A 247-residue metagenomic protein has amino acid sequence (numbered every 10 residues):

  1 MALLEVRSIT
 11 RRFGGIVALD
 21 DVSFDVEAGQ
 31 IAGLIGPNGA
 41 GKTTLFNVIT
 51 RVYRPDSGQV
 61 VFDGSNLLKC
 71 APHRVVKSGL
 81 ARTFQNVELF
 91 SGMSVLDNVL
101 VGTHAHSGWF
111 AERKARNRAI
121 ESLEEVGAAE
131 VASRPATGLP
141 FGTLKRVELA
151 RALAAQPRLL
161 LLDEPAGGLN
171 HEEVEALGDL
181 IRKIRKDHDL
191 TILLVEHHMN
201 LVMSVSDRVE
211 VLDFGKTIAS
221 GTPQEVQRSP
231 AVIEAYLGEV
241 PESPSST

Functional and structural regions predicted by a protein language model:
A2-T247: Glycine-rich phosphate-binding loops of nucleotide-dependent enzymes
